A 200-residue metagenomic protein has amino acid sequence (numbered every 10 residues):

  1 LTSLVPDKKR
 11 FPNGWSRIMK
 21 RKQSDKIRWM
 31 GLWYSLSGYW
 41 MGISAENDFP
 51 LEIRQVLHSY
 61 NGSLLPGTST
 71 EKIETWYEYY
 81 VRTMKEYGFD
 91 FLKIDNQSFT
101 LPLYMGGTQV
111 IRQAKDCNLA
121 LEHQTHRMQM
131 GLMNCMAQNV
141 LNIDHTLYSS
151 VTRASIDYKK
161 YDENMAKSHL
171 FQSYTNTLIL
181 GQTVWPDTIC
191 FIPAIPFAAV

Functional and structural regions predicted by a protein language model:
L1-L57, T70-E78, R112-L119: Aromatic- and glycine-enriched glycan-recognition loops and surfaces that form the carbohydrate-binding subsites
T2-V5, N61-P66, T100-G107: Glycine- and acidic
S24-M30, Y87-D90, R127-M130: Loop/turn elements at helix/coil->beta-strand transitions in domains of secreted/extracellular proteins
M30-Y34, L92-I94, L132-N134: Hydrophobic faces of well-ordered beta-strands that scaffold small-molecule active sites in alpha/beta enzyme cores
L36-G38, S98, N139: Conserved beta-strand edge residues that scaffold enzyme active sites
W40-K85, E122-V200: Glycan-recognition surfaces
E78-M105: Active-site groove signature of glycoside hydrolases
T100-G131: Short acidic, glycine/proline-enriched helix-loop-strand junctions
